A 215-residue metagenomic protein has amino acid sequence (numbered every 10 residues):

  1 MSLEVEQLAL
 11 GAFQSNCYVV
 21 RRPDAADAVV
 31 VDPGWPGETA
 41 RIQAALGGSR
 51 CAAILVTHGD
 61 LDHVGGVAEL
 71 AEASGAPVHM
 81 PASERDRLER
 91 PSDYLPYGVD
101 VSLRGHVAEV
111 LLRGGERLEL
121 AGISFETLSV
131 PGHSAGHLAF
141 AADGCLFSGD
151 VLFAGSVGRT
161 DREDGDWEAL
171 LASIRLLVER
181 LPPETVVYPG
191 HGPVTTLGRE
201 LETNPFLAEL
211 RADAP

Functional and structural regions predicted by a protein language model:
S2-S49, A139-G149: Conserved beta-strand hairpin/beta-sheet module of binuclear metal-dependent hydrolase folds, prominently
V5-L8, V19, G114-A141: Core dinuclear metal-dependent hydrolase active-site scaffold
E6-L10, V31-G34, I54-T57, L128-S129 (+1 more regions): Short, flexible loop segments at the rims of nucleotide/cofactor-binding pockets, characterized by
L8-L10, V101, V107-E109, S129-P131: Short Gly/Pro-enriched turn/cap motifs at secondary-structure boundaries
F13-Q14, G105, A121, S134 (+1 more regions): Short, basic and Ser/Thr-rich N-terminal targeting/leader segments
V29, L55, V78, F147 (+1 more regions): Residue-level marker for buried hydrophobic side chains located in beta-strands that build the well-ordered beta-sheet
W35-I123, E202-L210: Active-site HxH/HxHxD metal-binding segment of metal-dependent hydrolases
P36, D93-Y97, S124-P215: Metallo-beta-lactamase
